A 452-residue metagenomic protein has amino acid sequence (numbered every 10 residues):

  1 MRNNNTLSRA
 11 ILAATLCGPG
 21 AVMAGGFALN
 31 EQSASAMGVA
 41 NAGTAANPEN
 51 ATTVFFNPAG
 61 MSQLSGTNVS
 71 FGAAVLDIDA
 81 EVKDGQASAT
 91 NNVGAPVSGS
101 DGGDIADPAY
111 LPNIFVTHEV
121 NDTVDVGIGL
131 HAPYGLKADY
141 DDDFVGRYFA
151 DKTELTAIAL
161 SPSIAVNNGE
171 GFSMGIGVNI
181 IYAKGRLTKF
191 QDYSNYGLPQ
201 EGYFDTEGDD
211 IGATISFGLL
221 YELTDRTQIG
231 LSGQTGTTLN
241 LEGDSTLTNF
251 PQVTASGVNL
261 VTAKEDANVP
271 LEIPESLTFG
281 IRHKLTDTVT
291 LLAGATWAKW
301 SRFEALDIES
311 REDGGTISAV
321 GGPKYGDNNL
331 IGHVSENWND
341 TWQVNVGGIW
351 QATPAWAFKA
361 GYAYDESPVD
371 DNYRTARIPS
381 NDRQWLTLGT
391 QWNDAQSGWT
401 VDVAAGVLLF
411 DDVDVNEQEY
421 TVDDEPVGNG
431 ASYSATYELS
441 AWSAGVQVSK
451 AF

Functional and structural regions predicted by a protein language model:
M1-A24: Gram-negative bacterial Sec-dependent N-terminal signal peptides
T15-P19, A73, T390: Residue-level signal for alpha-helical transmembrane segments in multi-pass membrane proteins
G25-A36, A40, A87-S98, P108-F452: Outer-membrane beta-barrel porins/channels
F27-G43, S62-E81: Transmembrane beta-strand segments of Gram-negative outer membrane beta-barrel proteins
N41-E49, G99-D104: Asp/Glu-centered strand-loop micro-motifs enriched in Gly/Pro and often flanked by an aromatic residue
T44-E49, V54-T67, V116-V120, G135 (+1 more regions): Outer-membrane beta-barrel pore proteins
A51, E81-Q86, V415-N416: Short, glycine/acidic-enriched capping/hinge loops at junctions between secondary-structure elements
Q63, S70, V75-D79, D104-P108 (+4 more regions): Generic, well-ordered alpha-helical segments
